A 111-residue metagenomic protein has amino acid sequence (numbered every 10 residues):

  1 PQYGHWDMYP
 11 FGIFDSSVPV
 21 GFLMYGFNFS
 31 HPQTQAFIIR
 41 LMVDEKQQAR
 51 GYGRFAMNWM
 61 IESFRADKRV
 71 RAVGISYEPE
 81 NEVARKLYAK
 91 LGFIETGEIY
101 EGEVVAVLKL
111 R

Functional and structural regions predicted by a protein language model:
P1-K46, M57-W59, S63-D67, G97-E101: Acetyl-CoA-dependent GNAT
D44-N58, P79-K86, K90: Conserved glycine-rich acetyl-CoA-binding loop
F64-S76: Conserved GNAT acetyl-CoA-binding A-motif
G74-R85, E101-V104: Conserved beta-strand-loop-alpha-helix junction that forms the acyl-donor binding cleft
A89-E98: Conserved acetyl-CoA-binding loop of GNAT-fold acetyltransferases
V104-R111: Terminal substrate-recognition subdomain of acyl/acetyltransferases
